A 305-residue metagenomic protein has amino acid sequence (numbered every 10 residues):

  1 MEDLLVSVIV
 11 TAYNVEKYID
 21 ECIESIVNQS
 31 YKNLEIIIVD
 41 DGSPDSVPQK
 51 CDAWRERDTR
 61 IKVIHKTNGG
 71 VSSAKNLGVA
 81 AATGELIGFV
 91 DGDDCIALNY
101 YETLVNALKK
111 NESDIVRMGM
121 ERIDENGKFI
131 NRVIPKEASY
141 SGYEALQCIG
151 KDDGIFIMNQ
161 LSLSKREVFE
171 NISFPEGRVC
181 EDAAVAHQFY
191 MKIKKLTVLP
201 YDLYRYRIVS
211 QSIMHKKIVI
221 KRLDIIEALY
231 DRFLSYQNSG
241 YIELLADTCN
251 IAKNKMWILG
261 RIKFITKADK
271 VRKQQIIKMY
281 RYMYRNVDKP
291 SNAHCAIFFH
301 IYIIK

Functional and structural regions predicted by a protein language model:
M1-N28: N-proximal low-complexity "stem/linker" segments adjacent to membrane-targeting elements
S7-V10, I37-I38, H65, M191: Short hydrophobic beta-strand elements that form part of the catalytic alpha/beta core underpinning NDP-sugar/donor
D20, D45-A53, H65, C95 (+1 more regions): Acidic helix N-cap motif at the loop->helix transition within catalytic regions of sugar-transfer enzymes
S25, D40-Q49, T67, D91: A conserved acidic beta->alpha catalytic loop
K66-A82: Glycine-rich, basic loop-to-helix element that forms the pyrophosphate-binding segment of sugar-nucleotide handling
V71, G92-L196, R207, Q211-I220: Donor-binding/catalytic cores of nucleotide-activated saccharide and glycerol-phosphate transferases/polymerases
I87: Short aromatic/hydrophobic "clamp" motif used to bind/position activated sugar donors
T266-K305: Membrane-interface aromatic/basic loop that binds lipid-linked glycans or pyrophosphate carriers, typified by
